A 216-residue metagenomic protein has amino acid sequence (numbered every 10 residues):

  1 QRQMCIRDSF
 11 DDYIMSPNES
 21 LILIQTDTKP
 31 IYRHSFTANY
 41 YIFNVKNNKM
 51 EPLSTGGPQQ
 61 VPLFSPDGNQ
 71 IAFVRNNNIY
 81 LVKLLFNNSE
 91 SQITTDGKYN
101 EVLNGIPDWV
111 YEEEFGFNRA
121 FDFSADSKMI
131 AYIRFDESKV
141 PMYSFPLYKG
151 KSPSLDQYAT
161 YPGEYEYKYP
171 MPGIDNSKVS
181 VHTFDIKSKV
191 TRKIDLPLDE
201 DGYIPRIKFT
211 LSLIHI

Functional and structural regions predicted by a protein language model:
R2-I6: Short, small-residue-biased leader/transition segments that mark boundaries at the very start of proteins
R7, G56-Q60, G97-N100, L198-G202: Short coil/turn segments at the loop-to-beta-strand junctions that recur within blades of beta-propeller repeat folds
S9, P58, F117, S177 (+1 more regions): Beta-rich catalytic cores
P17-N18, P66-D67, A125-D126, L211: Residue-level detector of Asp-centered blade-edge/turn motifs that repeat once per structural unit in beta-propeller
I22, G68-I71, I130, L213-I214: Hydrophobic beta-strand positions that form the internal "hydrophobic ladder" of WD40/Gbeta-like beta-propeller blades
D27-Y32, F36-N39, I93-F121, M129-K187 (+1 more regions): Predominantly five- to eight-bladed beta-propeller fold
V45-N48, L84-N87, I186-K189: Short loop/turn segments that connect beta-strands within beta-propeller blades
